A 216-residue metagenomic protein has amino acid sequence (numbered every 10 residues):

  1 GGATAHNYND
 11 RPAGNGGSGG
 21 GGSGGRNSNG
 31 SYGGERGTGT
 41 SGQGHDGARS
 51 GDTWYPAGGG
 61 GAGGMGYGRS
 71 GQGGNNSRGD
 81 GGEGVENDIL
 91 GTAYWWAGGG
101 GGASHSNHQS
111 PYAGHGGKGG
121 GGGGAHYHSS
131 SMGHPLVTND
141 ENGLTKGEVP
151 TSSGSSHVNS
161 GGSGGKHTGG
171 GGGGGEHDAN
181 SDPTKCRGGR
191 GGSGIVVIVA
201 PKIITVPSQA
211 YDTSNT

Functional and structural regions predicted by a protein language model:
G1-N215: Low-complexity, glycine/proline-biased repetitive segments and flexible coils/loops
